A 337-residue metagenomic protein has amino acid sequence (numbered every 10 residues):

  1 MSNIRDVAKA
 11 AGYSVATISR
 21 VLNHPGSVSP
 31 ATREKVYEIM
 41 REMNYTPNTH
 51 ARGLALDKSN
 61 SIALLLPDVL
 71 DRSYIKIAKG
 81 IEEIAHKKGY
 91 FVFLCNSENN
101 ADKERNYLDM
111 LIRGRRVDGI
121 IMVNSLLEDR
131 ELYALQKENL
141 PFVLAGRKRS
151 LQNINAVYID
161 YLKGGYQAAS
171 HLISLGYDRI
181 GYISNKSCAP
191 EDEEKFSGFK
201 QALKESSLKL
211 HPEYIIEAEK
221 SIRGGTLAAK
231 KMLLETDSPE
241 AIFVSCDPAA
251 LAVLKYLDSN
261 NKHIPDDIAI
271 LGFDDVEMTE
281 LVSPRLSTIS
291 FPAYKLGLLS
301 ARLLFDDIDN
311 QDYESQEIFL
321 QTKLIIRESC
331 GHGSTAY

Functional and structural regions predicted by a protein language model:
M1, E42, G80-F93, I112 (+1 more regions): Bacterial carbohydrate/catabolite-sensing allosteric modules
M1-N60, S73: N-terminal helix-turn-helix DNA-binding module of bacterial transcription factors
T17-R20, L54-L70, H171, R179-K186: Short beta-strand segments enriched in small/hydrophobic residues
Y45, A101, V123-E128, P248: Short beta->alpha connector loops
T46-L111, D118, K200: Amphipathic helical "hinge" segments at domain boundaries
L127-Q136: Active-site-adjacent beta->alpha loops and helix N-cap segments on the catalytic face of soluble alpha/beta enzymes
